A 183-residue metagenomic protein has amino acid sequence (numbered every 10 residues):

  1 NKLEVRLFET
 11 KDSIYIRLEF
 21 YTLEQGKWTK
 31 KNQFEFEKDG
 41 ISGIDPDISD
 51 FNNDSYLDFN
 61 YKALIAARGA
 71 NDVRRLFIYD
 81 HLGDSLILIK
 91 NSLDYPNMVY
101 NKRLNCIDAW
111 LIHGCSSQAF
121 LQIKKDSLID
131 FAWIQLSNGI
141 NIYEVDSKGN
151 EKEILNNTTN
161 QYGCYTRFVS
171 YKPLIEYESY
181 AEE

Functional and structural regions predicted by a protein language model:
N1, S42-F51, D94-C106: Beta-propeller blade termini
N1-G26, K30-E37: Start-of-domain marker
N1-K2, F8-S13, L104-E183: Acidic, small-residue rich beta-repeat scaffolds with periodic aromatic anchors
D12, A66-A70: Short glycine/serine/proline-enriched coil/turn segments at secondary-structure junctions
F20-Q25, A70-L88, F120-K125: Beta-propeller blade repeat segments, especially FG-GAP/WD-type strand-to-loop junctions in 6- to 7-bladed propeller
K30-F34, I87-L93, D130-N138: Beta-propeller fold detector
D54, D58: Acidic carboxylate motifs that coordinate Ca2+ or other divalent cations, activating on Asp/Glu
F59-A63: Hydrophobic beta-strand segments that make up the repeating blades of beta-propeller and related beta-repeat
